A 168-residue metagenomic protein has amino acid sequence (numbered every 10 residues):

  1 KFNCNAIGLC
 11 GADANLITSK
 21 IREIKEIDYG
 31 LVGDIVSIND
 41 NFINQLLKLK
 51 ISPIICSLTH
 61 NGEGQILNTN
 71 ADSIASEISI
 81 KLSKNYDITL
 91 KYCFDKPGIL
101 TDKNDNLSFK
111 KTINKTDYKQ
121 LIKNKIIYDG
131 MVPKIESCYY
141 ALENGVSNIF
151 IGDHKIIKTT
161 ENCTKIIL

Functional and structural regions predicted by a protein language model:
K1-L168: C-terminal catalytic "cap/lid" subdomain
